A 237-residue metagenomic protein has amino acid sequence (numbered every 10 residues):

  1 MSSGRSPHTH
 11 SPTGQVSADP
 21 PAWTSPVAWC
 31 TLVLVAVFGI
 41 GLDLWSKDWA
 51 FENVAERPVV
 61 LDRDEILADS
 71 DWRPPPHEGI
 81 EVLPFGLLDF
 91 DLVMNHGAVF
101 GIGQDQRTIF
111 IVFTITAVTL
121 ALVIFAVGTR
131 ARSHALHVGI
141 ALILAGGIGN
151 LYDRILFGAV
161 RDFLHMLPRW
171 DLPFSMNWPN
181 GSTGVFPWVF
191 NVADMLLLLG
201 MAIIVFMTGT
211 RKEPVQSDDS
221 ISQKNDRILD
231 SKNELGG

Functional and structural regions predicted by a protein language model:
M1-G237: Alpha-helical transmembrane bundles and membrane-interface segments of multipass inner-membrane proteins
